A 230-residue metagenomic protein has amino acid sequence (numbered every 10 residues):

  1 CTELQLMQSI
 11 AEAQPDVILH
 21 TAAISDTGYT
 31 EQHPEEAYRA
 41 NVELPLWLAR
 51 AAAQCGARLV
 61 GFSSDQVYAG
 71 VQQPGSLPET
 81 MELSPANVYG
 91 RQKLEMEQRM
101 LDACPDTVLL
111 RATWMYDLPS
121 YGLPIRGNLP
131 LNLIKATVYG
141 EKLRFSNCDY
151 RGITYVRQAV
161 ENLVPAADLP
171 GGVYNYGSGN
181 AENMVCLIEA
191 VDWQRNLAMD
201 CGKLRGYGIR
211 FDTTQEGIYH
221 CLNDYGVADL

Functional and structural regions predicted by a protein language model:
C1-A40: NAD(P)H-binding glycine-rich loop region in Rossmannoid oxidoreductase-like domains and their noncatalytic homologs
A13, Q54-C55, A103: Helix C-cap/helix->beta junction micro-motif
I18, Q32-V60: NAD(P)-cofactor binding segment of oxidoreductase domains
I18-A22, L59-D65, V71, L110-A112: SDR active-site strand-loop-helix element
G28-E35, G70-P74, Y121: Conserved catalytic-core motifs of eukaryotic protein kinase domains, centered on the activation segment
R39, E43-W47, V67-L110, M115-Y116 (+1 more regions): Catalytic helix-loop patch of NAD(P)-dependent Rossmann-fold dehydrogenases
Q98-R151, Q158: NAD(P)-dependent short-chain dehydrogenase/reductase
A159-D200, D212, H220, Y225-L230: Mid/C-terminal beta-alpha module of Rossmann-like enzyme folds, strongest in SDR-family dehydrogenases/epimerases
